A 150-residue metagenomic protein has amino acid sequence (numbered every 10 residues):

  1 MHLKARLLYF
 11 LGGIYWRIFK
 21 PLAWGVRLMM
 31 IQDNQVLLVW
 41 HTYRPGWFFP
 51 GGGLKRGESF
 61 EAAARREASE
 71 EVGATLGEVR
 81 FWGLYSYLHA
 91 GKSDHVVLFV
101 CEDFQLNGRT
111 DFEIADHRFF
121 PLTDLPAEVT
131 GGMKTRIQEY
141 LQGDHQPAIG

Functional and structural regions predicted by a protein language model:
M1-R27: Acidic, metal-coordinating catalytic segment for phosphate/diphosphate chemistry, firing primarily on the Nudix
F10-I14, Q142-G150: Acidic/histidine-enriched, glycine/proline-rich intrinsically disordered or flexible terminal extensions
W24-V26, N34, D94-V97, A115: Change "...and in nucleic-acid phosphodiester-cleaving endonucleases..." to "...and in nucleic-acid processing enzymes
I31-E70: Conserved Nudix-box catalytic region and its N-terminal flanking loop in Nudix hydrolases and closely related
T75-G83: A short coil-to-beta-strand element that immediately follows conserved catalytic motifs
Y85-G108, R118, L122, M133-R136 (+2 more regions): Active-site-adjacent beta-strand/loop module that shapes the phosphate/pyrophosphate-binding cleft
N107-E113, A127-G132: Short, charged, solvent-exposed linker or helix-capping segments at domain edges/interfaces that act as flexible hinges
